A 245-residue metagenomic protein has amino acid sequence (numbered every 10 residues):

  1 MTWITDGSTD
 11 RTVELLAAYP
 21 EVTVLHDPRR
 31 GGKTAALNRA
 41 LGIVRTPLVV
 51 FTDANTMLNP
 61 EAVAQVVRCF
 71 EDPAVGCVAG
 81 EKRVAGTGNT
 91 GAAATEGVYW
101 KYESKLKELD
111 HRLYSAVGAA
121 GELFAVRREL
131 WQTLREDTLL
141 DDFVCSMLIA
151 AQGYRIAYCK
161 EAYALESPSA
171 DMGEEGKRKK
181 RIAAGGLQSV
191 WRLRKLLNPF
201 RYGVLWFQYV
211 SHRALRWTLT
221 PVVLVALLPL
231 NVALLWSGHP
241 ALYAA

Functional and structural regions predicted by a protein language model:
M1-I4, T23: Hydrophobic targeting segments
T5-V13, R29, T56: A conserved acidic beta->alpha catalytic loop
V13-A17, K33-G42, S146-M147: Short, conserved alpha-helix that lines the donor NDP-sugar binding/gating region of sugar-transfer enzymes
E21-V24, R155: Conserved beta-strand segments of alpha/beta enzyme cores
H26-R29, T34-A36, G42, T46 (+2 more regions): Long helical/loop segments within the catalytic core of UDP-sugar-dependent glycosyltransferases, especially the large
F70-Y102, D137-D141, S146-H212: Catalytic donor/gating beta->alpha subdomain of glycosyltransferases that bind UDP-sugars
L109, L113, R213, W217-P221: Loop-to-transmembrane-helix entry motif
E166, R216-A245: Membrane-embedded multi-pass helical conduit in multi-pass membrane proteins, especially envelope-biosynthetic
